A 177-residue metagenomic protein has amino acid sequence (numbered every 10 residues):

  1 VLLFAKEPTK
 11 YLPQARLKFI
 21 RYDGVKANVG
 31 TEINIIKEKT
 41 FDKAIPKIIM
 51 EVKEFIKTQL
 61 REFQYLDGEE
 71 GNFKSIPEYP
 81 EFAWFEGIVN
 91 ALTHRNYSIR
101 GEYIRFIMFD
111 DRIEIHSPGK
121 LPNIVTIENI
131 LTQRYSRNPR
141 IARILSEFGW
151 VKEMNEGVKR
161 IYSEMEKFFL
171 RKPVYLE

Functional and structural regions predicted by a protein language model:
V1-R100, M108-D110, G119-Y135, G157 (+1 more regions): Active-site helix-to-loop segments that bind/position phosphate- or nucleotide-bearing substrates and donors across
F82, R134-A142, S146-F169: Glycine-rich phosphate-binding loop
R105-F106, V174-E177: Short beta-strand
R112-E114: Structural motif
